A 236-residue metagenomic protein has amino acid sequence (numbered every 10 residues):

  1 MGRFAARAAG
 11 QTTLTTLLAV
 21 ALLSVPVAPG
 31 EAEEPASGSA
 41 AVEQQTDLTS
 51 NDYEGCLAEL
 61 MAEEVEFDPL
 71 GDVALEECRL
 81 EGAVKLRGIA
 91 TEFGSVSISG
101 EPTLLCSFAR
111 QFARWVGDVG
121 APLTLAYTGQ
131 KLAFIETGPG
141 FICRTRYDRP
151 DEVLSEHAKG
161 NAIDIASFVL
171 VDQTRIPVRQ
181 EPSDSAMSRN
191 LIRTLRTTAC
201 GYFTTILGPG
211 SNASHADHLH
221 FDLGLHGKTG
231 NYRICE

Functional and structural regions predicted by a protein language model:
M1-L70, N231: N-terminal secretory targeting signals
E34, G38, E81, R87 (+3 more regions): Catalytic cores and adjacent binding grooves of peptidoglycan-active enzymes
A41-D47, E101-Q111, V178-A186: Second-shell loop/turn segments in exported
L48, D52-E136: Active-site acidic/histidine clusters and adjacent loop/turn architecture that either coordinate catalytic ions
E77-G82, I142-D148, H218-H220: Short, solvent-exposed polar/charged micro-motifs at secondary-structure junctions
T91-F93, I142, K228: Generic "edge-of-domain/loop-turn" microfeature
A126-G160: Active-site-adjacent substructure of cysteine-protease-like catalytic cores
